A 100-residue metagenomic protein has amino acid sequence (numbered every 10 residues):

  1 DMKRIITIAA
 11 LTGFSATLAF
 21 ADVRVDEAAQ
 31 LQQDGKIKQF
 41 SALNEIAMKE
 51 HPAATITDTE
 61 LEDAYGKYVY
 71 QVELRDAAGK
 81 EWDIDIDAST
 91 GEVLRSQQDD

Functional and structural regions predicted by a protein language model:
M2-F20: Classic N-terminal secretory signal peptides
K3-R4, A21, D87-E92: Short glycine/proline-enriched turn or capping motifs at secondary-structure junctions
A9, D63, D100: Residues that line or immediately flank small-molecule/substrate-binding pockets and catalytic motifs
T12, D87-A88, D100: A generic structural motif
R24-T59: Short, non-transmembrane alpha-helical segments in secretory-pathway proteins
S41, D99-D100: Phosphate-end processing signature that detects enzymes handling 5′-triphosphorylated RNA and polyphosphate
E45-H51, D63-V93: Conserved histidines in hydrophobic membrane contexts and catalytic metal-binding motifs
